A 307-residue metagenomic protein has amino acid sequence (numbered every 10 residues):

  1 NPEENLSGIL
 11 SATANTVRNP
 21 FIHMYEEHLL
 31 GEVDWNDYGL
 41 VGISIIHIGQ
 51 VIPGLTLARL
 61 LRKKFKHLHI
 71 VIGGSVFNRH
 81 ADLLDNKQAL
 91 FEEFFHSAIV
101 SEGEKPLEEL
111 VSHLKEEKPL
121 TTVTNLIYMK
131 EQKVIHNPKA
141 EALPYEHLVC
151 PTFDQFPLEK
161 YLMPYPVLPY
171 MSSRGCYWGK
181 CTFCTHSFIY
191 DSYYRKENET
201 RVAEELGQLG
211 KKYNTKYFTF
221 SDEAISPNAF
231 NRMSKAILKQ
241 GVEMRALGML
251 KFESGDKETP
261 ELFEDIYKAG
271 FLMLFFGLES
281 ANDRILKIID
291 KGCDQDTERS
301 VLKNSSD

Functional and structural regions predicted by a protein language model:
P2-P138: Glycine-rich beta-alpha loop elements in corrinoid/cobalamin-binding modules across cobalamin-dependent enzymes
S11-A14, M129-P169: N-terminal [4Fe-4S]-dependent radical SAM core
R18-D34, F77, P169, S173-C176 (+2 more regions): Structured alpha-helical segments in the cores of large, soluble enzyme domains
L40, H67, V71, A203-D307: Conserved SAM/AdoMet-binding glycine-rich loop
I48-I52, N78-H80, L107-E108, I135 (+7 more regions): Flexible loop/turn segments at secondary-structure boundaries
D85-K87, P157, C184, R195 (+2 more regions): Ligand-binding pocket scaffold of soluble enzyme catalytic domains
L143, V149-C150, G179, E264-L274: Active-site-adjacent "gating/activation" loops or surface patches in catalytic cores
M163-T200: Canonical Radical SAM [4Fe-4S] cluster-binding loop centered on the CxxxCxxC motif and its immediate flanking residues
